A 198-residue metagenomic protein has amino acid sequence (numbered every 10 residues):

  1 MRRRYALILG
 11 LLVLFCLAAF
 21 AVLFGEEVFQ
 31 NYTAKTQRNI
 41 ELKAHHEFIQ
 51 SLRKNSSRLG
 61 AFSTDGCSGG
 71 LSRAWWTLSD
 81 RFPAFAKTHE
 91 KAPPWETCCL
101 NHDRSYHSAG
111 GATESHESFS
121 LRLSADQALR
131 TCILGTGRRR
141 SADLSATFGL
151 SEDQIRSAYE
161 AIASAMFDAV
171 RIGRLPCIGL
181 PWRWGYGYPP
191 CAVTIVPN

Functional and structural regions predicted by a protein language model:
Y5-G10, A18-N198: Extended terminal accessory/targeting regions
